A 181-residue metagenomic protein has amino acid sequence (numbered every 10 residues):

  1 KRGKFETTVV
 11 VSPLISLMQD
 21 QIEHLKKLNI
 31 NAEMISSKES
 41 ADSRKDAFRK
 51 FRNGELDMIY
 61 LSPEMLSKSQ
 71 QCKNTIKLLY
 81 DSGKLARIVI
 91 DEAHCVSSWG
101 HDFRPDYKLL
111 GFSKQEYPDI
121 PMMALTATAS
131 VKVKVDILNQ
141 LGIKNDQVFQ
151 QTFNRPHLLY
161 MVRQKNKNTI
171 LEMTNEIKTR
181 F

Functional and structural regions predicted by a protein language model:
K1-N31, E116-Y117: Conserved SF1/SF2 helicase motif Ia
E6-T7, N31, E55-I59, G83-R87 (+1 more regions): Loop/turn-to-beta-strand initiation segments
I15-L17, E39-A41, E64-S67, H94-C95 (+3 more regions): Conserved nucleotide-binding/hydrolysis micro-motifs of P-loop NTPases
Q19-D42, D46-N53, D136-K144: Conserved helix-turn-beta segment of the N-terminal RecA-like "Helicase ATP-binding" lobe in SF1/SF2 helicases
E39-R87, C95-H101: Conserved helix/coil segment N-terminal to the catalytic DExD/H
S82-I90, H94-Q150, N168: Post-DEXD/H (motif II) to motif III coupling segment of the RecA-like Helicase ATP-binding lobe
M161-F181: Conserved interdomain hinge at the start of the Helicase C-terminal
